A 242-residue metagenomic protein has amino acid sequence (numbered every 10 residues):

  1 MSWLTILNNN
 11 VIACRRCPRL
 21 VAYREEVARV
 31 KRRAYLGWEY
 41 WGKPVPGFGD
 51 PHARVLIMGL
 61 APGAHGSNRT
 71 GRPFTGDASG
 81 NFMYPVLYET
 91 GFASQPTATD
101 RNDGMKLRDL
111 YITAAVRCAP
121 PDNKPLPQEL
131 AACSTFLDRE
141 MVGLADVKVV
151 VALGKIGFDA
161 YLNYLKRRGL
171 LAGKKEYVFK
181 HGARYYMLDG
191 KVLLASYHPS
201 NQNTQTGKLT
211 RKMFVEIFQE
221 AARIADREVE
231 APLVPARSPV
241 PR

Functional and structural regions predicted by a protein language model:
S2-V229: A polyanion-binding, active-site-adjacent surface
A231-P232, A236: Intrinsic, low-complexity polybasic segments
